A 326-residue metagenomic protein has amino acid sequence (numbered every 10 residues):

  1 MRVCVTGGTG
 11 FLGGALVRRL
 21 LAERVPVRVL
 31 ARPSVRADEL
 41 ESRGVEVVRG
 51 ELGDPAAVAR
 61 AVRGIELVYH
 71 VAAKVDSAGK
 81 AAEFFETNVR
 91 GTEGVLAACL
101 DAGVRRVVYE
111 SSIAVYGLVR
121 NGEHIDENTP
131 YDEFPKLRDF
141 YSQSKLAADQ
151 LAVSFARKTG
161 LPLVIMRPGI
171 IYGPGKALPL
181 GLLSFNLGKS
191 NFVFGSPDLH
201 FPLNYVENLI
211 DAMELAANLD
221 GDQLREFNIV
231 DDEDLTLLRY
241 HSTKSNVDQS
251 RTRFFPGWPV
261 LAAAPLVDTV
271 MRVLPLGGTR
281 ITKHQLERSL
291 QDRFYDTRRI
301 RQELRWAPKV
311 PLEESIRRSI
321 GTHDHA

Functional and structural regions predicted by a protein language model:
V3-E23: N-terminal Rossmann NAD(P)H-binding glycine-rich loop of SDR-like oxidoreductase domains
V35-E41, V45-R90, A98, A102: NAD(P)H-binding glycine-rich loop region in Rossmannoid oxidoreductase-like domains and their noncatalytic homologs
R90, G94-F140: Conserved Rossmann-fold NAD(P)-dependent oxidoreductase catalytic core, especially the SDR/UDP-sugar
Y116, F140, L161-G181: Flexible, glycine-rich beta-alpha linker
K136-V164: Active-site Tyr-X1-5-Lys
A147-A148, K176-G181, F194-A217, L224-N228: Substrate-positioning beta->alpha
L215-R280, T297, R317-R318: Mid/C-terminal beta-alpha module of Rossmann-like enzyme folds, strongest in SDR-family dehydrogenases/epimerases
Y295-E303, A307-A326: Amphipathic terminal alpha-helices
